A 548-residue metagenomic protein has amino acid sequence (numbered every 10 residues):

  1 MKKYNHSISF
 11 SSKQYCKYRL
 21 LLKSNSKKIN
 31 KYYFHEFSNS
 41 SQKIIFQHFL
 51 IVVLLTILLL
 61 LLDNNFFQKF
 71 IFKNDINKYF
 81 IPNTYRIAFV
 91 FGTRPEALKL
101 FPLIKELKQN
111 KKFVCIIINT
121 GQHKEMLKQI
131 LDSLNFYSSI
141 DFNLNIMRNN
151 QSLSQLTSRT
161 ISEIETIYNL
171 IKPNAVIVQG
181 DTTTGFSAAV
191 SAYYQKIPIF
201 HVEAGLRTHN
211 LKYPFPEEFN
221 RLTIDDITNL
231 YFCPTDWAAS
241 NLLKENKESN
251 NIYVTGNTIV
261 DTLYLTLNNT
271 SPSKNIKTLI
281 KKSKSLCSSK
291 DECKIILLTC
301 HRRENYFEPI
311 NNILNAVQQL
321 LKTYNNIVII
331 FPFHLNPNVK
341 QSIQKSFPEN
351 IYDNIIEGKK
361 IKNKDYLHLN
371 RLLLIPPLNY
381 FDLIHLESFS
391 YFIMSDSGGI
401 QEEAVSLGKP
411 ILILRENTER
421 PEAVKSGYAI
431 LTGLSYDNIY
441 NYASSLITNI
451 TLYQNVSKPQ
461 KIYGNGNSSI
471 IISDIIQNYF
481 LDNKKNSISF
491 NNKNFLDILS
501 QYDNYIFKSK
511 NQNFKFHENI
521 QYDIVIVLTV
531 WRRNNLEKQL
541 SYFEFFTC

Functional and structural regions predicted by a protein language model:
M1-I44: Short, low-complexity, Lys/Arg-enriched N-terminal segments of secretory-pathway carbohydrate enzymes
Y85-F91, E96-K108, I130, F136 (+1 more regions): Active-site and donor-binding regions of nucleotide-sugar-utilizing enzymes
F89-T93, I524-R533: A conserved hydrophobic helix/loop-capping motif in glycosyltransferases and polysaccharide synthases
T120, K124-E125, I224-P309: A nucleotide-sugar donor-handling region in carbohydrate enzymes
H123, I130, S271-F389, F490-N494: Donor-nucleotide binding loops and adjacent catalytic segments primarily of GT-B fold Leloir glycosyltransferases
V178-Q179, H201-V202, Y231, L383-A423: A donor-sugar binding/catalytic signature common to diverse glycosyltransferases and related nucleotide-sugar
T448-F516: C-terminal amphipathic helix plus adjacent low-complexity, charged tail appended to glycosyltransferase catalytic
R532-F546: Short, well-formed alpha-helical segments that are part of the catalytic scaffolds of diverse glycosyltransferases
